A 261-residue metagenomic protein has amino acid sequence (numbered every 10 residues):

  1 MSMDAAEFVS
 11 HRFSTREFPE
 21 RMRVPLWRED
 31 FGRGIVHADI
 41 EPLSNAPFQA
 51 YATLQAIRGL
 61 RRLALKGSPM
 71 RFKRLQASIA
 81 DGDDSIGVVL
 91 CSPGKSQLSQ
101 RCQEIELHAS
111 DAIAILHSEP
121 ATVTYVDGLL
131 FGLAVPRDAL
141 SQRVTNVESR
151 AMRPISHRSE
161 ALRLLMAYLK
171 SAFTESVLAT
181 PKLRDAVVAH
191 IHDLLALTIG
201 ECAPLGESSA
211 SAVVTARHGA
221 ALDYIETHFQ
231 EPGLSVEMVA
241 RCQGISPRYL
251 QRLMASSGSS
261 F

Functional and structural regions predicted by a protein language model:
M1-Y51, L60, G87, K95-F261: Alpha-helical bundle regulatory/interaction domains
R58-L60, K66-R71, A77-Q97: Glycine- and acidic-residue-biased ligand/ion/polar-headgroup-sensing regions
L65-K66, H108: Short linear motifs in exposed loops
